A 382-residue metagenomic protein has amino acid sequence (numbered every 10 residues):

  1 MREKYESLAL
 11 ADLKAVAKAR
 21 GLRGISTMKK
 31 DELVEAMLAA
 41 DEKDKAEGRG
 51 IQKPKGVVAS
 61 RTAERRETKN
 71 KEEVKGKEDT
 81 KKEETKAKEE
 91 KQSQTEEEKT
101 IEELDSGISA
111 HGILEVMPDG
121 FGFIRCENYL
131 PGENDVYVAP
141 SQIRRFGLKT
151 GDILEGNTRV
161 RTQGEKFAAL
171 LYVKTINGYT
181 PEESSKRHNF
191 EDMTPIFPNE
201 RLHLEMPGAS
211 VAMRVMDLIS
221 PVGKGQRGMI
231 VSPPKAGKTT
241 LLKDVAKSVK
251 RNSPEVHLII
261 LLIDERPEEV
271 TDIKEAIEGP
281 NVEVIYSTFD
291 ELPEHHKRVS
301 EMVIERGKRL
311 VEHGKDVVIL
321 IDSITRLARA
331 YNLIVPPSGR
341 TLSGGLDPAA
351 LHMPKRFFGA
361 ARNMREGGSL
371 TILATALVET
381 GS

Functional and structural regions predicted by a protein language model:
M1-G107, Y129, N134: Charged, low-complexity terminal tails
L33, G122, A139, G225 (+5 more regions): Residue-level signature of catalytic and energy-coupling elements of molecular machines, predominantly ATP/GTP-dependent
Q94-S184: N-terminal "pre-motor" subdomain/linker immediately upstream of P-loop NTPase catalytic cores
E102-A110, V211-V215, V303-K308, F357: Phosphate-interacting basic helix/loop segments used at nucleotide- and nucleic-acid interfaces
S106-I108, V116-G120, L130-G132, L148-D152 (+9 more regions): Short flexible coil/turn linkers enriched for glycine and charged/polar residues that connect secondary-structure
V160-I230, A236: P-loop NTP-binding catalytic core
G208-E265, I304: P-loop NTPase nucleotide-binding module
G237, A246-V249, L258-P280, V284-S382: P-loop NTPase catalytic core
